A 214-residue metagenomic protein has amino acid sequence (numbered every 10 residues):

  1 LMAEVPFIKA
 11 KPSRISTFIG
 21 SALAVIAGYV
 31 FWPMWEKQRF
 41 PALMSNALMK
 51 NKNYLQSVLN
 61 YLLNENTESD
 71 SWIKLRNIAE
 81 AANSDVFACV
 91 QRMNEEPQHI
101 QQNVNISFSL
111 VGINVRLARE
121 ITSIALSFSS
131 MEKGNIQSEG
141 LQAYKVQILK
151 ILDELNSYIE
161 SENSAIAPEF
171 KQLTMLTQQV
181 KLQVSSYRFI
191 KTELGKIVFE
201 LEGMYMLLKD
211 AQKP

Functional and structural regions predicted by a protein language model:
L1-E96, Q102, G203, D210: A transmembrane helix-and-boundary motif of multi-pass membrane transporters/channels
P33, K37-M44, L62-A79, E96-L110 (+4 more regions): Alpha-helical rod/repeat scaffolding segments in eukaryotic adaptors/tethers and long-chain four-helix cytokines
R116-P214: Soluble C-terminal extramembrane regulatory/interaction domains of multi-pass membrane proteins
